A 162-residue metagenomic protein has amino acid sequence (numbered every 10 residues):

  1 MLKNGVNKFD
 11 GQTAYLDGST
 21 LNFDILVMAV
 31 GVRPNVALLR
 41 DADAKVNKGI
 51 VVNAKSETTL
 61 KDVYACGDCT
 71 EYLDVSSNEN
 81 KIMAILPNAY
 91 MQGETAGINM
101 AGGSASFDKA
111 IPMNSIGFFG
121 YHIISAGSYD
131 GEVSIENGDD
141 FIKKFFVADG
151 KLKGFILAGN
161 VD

Functional and structural regions predicted by a protein language model:
M1-L2, V46: Hydrophobic beta-strand scaffold residues
L2-Q12: A conserved short coil-to-beta-strand element within the FAD-binding core of flavoproteins
D10, A54, V147-K151: Short acidic-glycine loop/turn motifs at beta-strand connectors
D10-T13, G18, G49, M113 (+2 more regions): Short, acidic/polar N-cap/turn motifs at the starts of alpha helices
Q12-Y15, T20-T95: FAD-site-proximal beta/loop scaffold in flavoenzymes
C69-D162: Mid-to-C-terminal Rossmann-like scaffold of FAD/NAD(P)H-dependent oxidoreductases
